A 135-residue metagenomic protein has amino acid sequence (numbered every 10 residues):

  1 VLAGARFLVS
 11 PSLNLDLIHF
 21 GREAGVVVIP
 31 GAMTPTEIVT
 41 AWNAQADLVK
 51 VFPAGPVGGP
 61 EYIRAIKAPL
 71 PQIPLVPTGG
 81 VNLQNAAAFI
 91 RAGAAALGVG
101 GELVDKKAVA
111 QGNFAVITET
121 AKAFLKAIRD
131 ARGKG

Functional and structural regions predicted by a protein language model:
V1-A3, T36-A44, V81-L97: Catalytic cores of alpha/beta
V1-G4, E23, Q72-L75, L83-Q84 (+2 more regions): Conserved N-terminal beta1-alpha1 strand-loop-helix module at the mouth
V1-L13, V26-I38, D47-G55, V76: Catalytic beta/alpha-barrel core
L2-G4, F20-A24, N43-L48, A68-Q72: Short, surface-exposed connector motifs at secondary-structure boundaries
P11-L17, K50-G59, A92-V116, T120-A123: Glycine-rich phosphate-binding active-site loops on the catalytic face of alpha/beta enzymes
T40, Y62-A68, I73-V76: Shared catalytic-loop signature of beta/alpha-barrel
